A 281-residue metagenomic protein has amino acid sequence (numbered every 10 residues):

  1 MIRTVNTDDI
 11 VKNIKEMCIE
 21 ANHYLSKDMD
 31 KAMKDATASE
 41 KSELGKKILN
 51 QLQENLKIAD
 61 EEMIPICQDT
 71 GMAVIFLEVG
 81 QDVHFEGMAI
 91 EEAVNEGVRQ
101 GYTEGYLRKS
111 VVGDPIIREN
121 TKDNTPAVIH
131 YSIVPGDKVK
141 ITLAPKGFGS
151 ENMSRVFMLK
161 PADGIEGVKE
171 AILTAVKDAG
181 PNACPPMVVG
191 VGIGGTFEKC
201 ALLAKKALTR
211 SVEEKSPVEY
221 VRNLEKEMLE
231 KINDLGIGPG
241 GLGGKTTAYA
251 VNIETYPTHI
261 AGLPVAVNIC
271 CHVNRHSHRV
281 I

Functional and structural regions predicted by a protein language model:
M1-I281: Non-transmembrane, aqueous-exposed alpha-helical and coiled segments at domain scale
